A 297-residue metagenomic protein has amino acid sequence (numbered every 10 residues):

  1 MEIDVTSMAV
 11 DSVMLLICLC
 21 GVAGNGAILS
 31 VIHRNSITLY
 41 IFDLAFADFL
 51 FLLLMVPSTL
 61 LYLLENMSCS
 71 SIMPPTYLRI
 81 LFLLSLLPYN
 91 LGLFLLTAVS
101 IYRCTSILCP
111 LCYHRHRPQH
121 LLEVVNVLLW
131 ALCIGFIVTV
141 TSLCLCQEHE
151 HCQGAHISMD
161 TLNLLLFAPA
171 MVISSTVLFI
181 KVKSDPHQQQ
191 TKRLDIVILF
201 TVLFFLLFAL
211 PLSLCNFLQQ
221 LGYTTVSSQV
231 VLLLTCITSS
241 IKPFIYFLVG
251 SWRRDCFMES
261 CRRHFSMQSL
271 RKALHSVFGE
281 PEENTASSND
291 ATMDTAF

Functional and structural regions predicted by a protein language model:
M1-G26, Y62-L63, T76, L145-H149 (+4 more regions): Extracellular N-terminal segment of 7TM GPCRs
I3-C18, S36-A98, H114-H116, Q153 (+1 more regions): Extracellular TM2-ECL1-early TM3 structural module of rhodopsin-like
M14-C18, R79-L87, G154-M171, R193-L248: Extracellular loop 3-seventh transmembrane helix
C20-H33, Y40-F42, V56, L86-P110 (+4 more regions): Cytoplasm-facing ends of alpha-helical transmembrane segments in multi-pass membrane proteins
L29, V56-S70, C104, I137-E148 (+5 more regions): Transmembrane helix-loop junctions and nearby membrane-interface residues
R34-I37, S71-T76, H114-L122, Q189-L194 (+1 more regions): Membrane-helix interface segments
L61-M67, S85-A98, T105-H151, M159-A170: Fourth transmembrane helix
L206, L210-N216, Y223-D290, T295: Seventh transmembrane helix
